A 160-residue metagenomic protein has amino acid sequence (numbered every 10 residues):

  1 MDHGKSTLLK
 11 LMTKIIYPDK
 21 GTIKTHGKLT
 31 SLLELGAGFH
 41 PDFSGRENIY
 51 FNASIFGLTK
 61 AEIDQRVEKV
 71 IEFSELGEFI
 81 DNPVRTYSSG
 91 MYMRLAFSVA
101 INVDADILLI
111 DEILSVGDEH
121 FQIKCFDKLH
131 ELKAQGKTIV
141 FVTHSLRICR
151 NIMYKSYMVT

Functional and structural regions predicted by a protein language model:
M1-T7: Structural and coupling elements of P-loop NTPases
D19-G27: ABC nucleotide-binding domain "signature motif"
S31, Y50, E62-F79, A96: Conserved ABC ATPase "signature" region
F73, V99-I110, V116: A short, proline-enriched helix->beta-strand linker immediately N-terminal to the Walker B motif in ABC-type P-loop
Q122-Q135: Helical segment within the ABC ATPase nucleotide-binding domain
S145-N151: Conserved H-loop
N151-M158: Conserved catalytic segment of ABC-fold P-loop ATPases
